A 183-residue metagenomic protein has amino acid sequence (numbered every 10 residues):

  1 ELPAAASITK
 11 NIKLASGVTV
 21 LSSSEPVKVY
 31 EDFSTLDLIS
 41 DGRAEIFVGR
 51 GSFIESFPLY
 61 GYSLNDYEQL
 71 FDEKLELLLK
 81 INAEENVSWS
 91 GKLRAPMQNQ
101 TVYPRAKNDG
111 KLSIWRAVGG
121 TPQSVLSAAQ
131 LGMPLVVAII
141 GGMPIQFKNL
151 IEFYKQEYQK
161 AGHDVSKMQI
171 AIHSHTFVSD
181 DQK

Functional and structural regions predicted by a protein language model:
E1-K183: Active-site-adjacent structural elements that line small-molecule/cofactor binding pockets in enzymes
